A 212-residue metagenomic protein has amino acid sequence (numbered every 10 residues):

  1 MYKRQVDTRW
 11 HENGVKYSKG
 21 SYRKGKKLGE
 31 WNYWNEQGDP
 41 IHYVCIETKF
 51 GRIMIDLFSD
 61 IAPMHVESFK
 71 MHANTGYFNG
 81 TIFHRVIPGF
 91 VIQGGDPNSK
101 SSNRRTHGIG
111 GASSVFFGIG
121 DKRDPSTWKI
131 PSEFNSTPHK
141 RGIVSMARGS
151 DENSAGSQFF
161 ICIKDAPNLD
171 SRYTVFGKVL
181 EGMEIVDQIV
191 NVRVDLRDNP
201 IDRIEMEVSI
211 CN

Functional and structural regions predicted by a protein language model:
M1: Active-site loops and adjacent core secondary-structure elements that bind or stabilize anionic groups
R4, R9-N212: Cross-family detector of peptidyl-prolyl cis-trans isomerase
